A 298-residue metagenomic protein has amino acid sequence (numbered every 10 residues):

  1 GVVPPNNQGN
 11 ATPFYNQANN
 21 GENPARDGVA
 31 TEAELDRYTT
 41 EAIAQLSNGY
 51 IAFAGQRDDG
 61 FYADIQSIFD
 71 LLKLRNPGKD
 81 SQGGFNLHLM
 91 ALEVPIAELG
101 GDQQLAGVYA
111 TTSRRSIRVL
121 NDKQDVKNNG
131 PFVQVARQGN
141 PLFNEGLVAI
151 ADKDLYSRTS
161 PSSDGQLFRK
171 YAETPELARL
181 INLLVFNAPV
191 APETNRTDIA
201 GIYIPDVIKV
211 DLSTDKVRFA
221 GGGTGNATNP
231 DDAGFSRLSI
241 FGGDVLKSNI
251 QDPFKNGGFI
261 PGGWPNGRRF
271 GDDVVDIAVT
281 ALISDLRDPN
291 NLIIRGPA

Functional and structural regions predicted by a protein language model:
G1-A298: Surface-exposed extracytoplasmic segments
